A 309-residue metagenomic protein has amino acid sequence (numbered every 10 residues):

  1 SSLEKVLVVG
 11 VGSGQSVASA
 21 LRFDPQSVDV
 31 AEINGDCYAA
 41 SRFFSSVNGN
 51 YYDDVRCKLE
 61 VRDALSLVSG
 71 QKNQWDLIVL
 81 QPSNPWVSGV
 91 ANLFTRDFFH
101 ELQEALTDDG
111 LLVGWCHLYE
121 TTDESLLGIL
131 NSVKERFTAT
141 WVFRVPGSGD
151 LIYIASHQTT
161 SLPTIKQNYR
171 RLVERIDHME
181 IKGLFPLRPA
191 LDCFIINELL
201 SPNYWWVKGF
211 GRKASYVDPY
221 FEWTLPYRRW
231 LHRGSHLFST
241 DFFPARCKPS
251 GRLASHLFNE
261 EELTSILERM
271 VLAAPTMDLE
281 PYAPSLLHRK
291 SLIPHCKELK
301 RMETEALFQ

Functional and structural regions predicted by a protein language model:
S1-L130, K134, P275, C296-K300: The AdoMet/dcAdoMet-binding core of the Class I SAM-like
S1-L7, L65-G70, E120, A139-Q309: Soluble small-group transferase modules, centered on the S-adenosyl donor enzyme superfamily
